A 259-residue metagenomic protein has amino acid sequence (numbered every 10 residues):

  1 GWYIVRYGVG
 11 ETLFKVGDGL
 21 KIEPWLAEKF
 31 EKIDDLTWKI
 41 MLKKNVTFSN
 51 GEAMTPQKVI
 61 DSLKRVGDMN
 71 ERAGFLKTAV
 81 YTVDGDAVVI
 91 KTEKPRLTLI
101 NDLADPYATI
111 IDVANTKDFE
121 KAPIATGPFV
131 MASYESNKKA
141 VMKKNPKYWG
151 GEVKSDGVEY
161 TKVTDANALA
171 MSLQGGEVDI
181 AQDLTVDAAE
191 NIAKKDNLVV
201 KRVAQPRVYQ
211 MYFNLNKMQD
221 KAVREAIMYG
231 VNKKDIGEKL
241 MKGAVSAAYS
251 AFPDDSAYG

Functional and structural regions predicted by a protein language model:
G1-D34, M41, K64, I124: N-terminal lobe/hinge region of extracytoplasmic solute-binding protein
G1-R6, W25-E28, E52, K94 (+3 more regions): A structural "hinge/loop" feature
K21, L103-V153, G157, N167: Gly/Pro-rich hinge or "lid" segments in bacterial periplasmic/extracellular proteins
E28-N70, V89, Q219: Aromatic- and charge-enriched surface segment that lines or borders ligand/interaction sites
E31, D35-K39, R72-V113: Surface-exposed binding/hinge segments that line and control ligand-binding clefts or catalytic entry sites
T55-S62, G85-V89, G127-P128, S155-G157 (+2 more regions): Alpha-helical secondary-structure segments
P146-E190: Ligand-site clamp/hinge motif
A247-G259: Structural transition elements
